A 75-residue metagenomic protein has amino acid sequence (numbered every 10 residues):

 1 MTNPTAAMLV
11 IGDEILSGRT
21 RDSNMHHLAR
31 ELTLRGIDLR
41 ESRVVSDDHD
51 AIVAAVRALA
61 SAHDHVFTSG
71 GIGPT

Functional and structural regions predicted by a protein language model:
M1-T75: Non-catalytic beta/alpha edge segments that cap or flank active sites
